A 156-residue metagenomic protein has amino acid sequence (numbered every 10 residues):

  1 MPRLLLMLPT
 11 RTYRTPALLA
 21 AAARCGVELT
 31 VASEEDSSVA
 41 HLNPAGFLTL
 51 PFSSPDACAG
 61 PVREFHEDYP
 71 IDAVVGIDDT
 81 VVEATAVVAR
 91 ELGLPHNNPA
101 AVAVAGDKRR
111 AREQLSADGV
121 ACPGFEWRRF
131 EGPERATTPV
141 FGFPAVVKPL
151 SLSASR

Functional and structural regions predicted by a protein language model:
M1-A101: ATP-binding N-terminal substructure of ATP-dependent carboxylate-amine bond-forming enzymes
G106-R156: Active-site nucleotide/adenylate-binding loops and adjacent lid/helix of ATP-dependent enzymes
